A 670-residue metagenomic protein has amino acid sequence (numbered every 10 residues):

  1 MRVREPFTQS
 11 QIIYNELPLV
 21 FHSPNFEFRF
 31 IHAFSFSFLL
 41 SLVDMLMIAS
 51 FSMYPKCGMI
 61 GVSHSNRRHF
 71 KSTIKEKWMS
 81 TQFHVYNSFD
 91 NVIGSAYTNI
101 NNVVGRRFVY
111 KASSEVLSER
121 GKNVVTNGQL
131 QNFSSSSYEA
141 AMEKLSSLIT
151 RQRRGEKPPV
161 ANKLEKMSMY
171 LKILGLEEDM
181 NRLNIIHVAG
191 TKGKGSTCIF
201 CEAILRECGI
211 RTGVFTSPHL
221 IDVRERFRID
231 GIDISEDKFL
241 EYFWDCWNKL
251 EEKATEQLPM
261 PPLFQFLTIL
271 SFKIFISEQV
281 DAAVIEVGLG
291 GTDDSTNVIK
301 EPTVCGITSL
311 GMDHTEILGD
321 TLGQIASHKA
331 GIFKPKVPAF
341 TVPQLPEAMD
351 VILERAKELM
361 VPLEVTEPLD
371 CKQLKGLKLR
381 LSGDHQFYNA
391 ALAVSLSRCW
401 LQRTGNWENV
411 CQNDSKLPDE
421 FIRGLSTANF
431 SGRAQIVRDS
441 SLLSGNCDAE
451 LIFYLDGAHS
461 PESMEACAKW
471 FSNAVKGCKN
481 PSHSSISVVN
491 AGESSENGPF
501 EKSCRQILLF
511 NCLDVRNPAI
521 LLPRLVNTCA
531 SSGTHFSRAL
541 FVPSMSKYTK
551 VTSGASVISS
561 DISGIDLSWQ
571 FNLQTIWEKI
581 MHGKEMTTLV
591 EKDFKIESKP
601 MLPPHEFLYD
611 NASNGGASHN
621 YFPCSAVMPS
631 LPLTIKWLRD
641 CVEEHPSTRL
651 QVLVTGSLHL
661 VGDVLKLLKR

Functional and structural regions predicted by a protein language model:
M1-D44, A356: Intrinsically disordered, low-complexity basic segments at termini and long loops, enriched in Pro/Gly and/or Arg/Ser
R2, D44-G190, S196-C208, F215 (+1 more regions): Short functional linear segments
E5, F133, S137, S147 (+5 more regions): ATP-dependent carboxylate-amine ligase catalytic core
P6, L19, I48-N123, L183 (+3 more regions): Acidic, Mg2+-coordinating active-site environments of NTP-dependent enzymes
A282-I285, D294-G306, L310-G311, Q324 (+1 more regions): Nucleotide phosphate-binding/pyrophosphate-handling subdomain across enzymes that bind or process nucleotide phosphates
V342-A348, F430, A458-S625: Active-site beta-alpha connecting loops in nucleotide-dependent enzymes
M360, P368-N409, L513, L540-T549 (+3 more regions): C-terminal lobe/tail of nucleotide-utilizing enzymes
S657: Active-site-proximal loop/hinge segments that shape catalytic or ion-binding/gating pockets
